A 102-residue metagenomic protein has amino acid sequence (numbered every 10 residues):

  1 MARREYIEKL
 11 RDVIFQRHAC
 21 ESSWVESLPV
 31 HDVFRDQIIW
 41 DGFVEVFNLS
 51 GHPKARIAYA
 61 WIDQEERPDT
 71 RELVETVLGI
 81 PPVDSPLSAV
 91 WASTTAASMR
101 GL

Functional and structural regions predicted by a protein language model:
M1-I38: Negatively charged, low-complexity tracts enriched in Asp/Glu with abundant Ser/Thr
M1-K9, E66-L102: Mixed-charge, Lys/Arg-enriched low-complexity segments
S23-V83: Acidic, low-complexity, intrinsically disordered interaction modules
